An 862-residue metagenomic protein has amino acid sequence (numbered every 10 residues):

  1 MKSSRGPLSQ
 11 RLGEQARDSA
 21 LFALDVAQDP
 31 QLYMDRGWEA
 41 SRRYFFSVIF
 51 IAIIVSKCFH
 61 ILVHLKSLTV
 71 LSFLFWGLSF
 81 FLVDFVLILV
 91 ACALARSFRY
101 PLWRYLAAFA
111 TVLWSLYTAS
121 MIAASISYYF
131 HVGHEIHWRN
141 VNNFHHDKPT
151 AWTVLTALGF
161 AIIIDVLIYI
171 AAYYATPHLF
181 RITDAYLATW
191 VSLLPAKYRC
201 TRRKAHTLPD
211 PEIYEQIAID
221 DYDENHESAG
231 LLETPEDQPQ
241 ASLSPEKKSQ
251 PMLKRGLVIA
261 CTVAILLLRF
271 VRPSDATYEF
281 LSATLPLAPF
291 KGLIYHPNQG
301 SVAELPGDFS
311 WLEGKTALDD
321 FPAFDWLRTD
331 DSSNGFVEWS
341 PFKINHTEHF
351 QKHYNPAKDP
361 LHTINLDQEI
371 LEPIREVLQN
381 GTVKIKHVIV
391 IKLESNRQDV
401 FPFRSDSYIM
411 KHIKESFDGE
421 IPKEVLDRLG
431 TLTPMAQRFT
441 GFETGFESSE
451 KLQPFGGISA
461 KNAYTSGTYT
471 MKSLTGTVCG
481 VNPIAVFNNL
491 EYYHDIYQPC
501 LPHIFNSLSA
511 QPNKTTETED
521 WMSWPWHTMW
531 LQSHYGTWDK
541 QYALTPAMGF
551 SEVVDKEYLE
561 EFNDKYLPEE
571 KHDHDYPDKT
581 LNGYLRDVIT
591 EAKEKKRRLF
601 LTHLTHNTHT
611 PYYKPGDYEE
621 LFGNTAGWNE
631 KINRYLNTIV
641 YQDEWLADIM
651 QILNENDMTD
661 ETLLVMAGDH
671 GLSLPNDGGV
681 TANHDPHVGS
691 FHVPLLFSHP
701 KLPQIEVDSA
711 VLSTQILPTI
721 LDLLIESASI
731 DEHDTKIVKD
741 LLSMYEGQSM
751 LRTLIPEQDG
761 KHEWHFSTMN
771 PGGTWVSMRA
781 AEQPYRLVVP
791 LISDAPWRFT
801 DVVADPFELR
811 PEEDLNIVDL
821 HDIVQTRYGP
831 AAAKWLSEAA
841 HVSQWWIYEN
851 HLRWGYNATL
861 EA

Functional and structural regions predicted by a protein language model:
S3-P322, E861-A862: Transmembrane and membrane-interface helices of multi-pass, inner-membrane envelope-modifying transferases
A16-V26, F81-D84, I88, T347 (+5 more regions): A long, amphipathic alpha-helix that forms part of the scaffold/cap immediately adjacent to metal-dependent active
L32, R404-Y408, I652-L702: Histidine-centered active-site microenvironments of extracellular/periplasmic hydrolases and transferases
S72-G77, V486-Y492, P568-D573, K631-N637 (+5 more regions): Active-site rim elements
G230, D237-P239, V258-V390, S395-L599 (+1 more regions): Active-site-proximal alpha/beta segments of enzymes that process anionic O-linked groups
I458-Y464, T468-I484, T681-D740: Substrate-binding rim/cap in mid-to-C-terminal beta-strand-loop elements of soluble/periplasmic
Y576, A728, E732-A862: Phosphate/adenylate-binding glycine loop and adjacent helical scaffold
